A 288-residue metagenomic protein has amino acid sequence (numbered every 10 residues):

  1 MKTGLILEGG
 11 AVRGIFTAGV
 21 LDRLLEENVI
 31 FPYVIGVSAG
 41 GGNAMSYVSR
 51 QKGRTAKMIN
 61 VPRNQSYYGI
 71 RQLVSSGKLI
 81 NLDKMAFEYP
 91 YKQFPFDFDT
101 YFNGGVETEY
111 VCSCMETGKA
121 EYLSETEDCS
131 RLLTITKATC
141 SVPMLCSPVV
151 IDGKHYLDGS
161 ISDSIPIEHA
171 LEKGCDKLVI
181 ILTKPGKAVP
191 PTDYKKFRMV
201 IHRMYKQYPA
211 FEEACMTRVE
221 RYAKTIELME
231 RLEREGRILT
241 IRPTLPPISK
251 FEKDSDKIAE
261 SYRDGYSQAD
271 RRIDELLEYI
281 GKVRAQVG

Functional and structural regions predicted by a protein language model:
M1-V37, M45-G288: Patatin-like phospholipase
